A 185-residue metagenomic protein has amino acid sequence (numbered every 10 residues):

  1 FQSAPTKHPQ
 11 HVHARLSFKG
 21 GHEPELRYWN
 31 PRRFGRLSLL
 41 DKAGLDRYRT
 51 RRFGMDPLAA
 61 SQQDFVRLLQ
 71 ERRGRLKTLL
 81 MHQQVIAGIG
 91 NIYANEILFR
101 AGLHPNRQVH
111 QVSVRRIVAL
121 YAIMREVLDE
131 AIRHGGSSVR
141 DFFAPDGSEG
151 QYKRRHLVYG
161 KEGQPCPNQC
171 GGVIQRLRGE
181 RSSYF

Functional and structural regions predicted by a protein language model:
F1-F185: Structured catalytic/nucleic-acid-binding cores of DNA maintenance enzymes
